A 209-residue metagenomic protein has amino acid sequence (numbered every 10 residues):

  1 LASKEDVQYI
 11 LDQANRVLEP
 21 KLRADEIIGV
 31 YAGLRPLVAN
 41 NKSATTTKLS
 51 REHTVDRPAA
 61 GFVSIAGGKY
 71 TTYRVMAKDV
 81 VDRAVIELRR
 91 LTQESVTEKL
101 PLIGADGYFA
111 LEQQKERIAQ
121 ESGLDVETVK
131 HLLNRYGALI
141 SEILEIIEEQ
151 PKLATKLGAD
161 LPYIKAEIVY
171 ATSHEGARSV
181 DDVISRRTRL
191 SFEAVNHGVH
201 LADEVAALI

Functional and structural regions predicted by a protein language model:
L1-I209: C-terminal accessory subdomains/tails of enzymes that are appended
